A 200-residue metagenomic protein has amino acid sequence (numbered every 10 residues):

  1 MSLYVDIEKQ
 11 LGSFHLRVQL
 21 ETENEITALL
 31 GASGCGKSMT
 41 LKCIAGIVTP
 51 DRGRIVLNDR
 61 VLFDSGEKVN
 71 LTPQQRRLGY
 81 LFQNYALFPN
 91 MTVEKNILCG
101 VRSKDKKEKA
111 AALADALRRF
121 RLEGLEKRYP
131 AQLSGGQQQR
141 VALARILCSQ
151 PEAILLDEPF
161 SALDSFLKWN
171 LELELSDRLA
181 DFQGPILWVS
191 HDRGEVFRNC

Functional and structural regions predicted by a protein language model:
R60-S65, K107-L125, D177: Conserved ABC ATPase "signature" region
L62-G79, S103, A110: ABC ATPase NBD coupling module
N90-G100: Short coil-to-helix segment of the ABC ATPase nucleotide-binding domain corresponding to the Q-loop/switch region
Y129-L133, Q137-Q139: Conserved ABC ATPase signature
L143: Hydrophobic anchor residue at the start of the ABC signature
C148-E152: A short, proline-enriched helix->beta-strand linker immediately N-terminal to the Walker B motif in ABC-type P-loop
I154-E158: Catalytic Walker B motif of ABC-type/P-loop ATPase nucleotide-binding domains
